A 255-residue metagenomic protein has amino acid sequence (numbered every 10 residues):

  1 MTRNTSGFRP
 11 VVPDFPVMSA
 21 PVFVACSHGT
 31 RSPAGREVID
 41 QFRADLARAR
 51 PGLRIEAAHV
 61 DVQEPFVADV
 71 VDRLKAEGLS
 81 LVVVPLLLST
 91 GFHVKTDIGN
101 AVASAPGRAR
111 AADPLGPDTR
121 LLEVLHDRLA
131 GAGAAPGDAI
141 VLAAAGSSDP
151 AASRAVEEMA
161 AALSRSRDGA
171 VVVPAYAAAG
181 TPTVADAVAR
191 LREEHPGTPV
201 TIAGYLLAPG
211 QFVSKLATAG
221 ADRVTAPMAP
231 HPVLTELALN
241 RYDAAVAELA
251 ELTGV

Functional and structural regions predicted by a protein language model:
T2-V255: Active-site-proximal alpha-helix that buttresses catalytic centers in soluble enzyme cores
